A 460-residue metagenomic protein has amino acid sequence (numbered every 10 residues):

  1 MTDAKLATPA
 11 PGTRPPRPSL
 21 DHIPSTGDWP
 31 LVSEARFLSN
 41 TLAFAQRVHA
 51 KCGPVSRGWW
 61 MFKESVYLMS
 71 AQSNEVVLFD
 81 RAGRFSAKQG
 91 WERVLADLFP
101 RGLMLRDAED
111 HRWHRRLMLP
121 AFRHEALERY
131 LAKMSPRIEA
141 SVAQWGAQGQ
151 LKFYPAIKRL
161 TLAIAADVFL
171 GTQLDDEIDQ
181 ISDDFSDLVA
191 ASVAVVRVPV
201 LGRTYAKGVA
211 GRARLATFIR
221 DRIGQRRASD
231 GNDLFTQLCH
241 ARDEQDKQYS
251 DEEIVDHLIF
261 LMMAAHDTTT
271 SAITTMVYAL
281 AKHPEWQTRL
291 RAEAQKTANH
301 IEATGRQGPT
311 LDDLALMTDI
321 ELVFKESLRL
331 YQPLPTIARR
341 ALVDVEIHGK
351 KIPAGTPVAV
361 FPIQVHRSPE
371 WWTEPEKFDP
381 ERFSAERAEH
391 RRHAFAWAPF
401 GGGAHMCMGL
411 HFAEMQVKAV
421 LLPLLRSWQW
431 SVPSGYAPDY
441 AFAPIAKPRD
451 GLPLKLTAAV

Functional and structural regions predicted by a protein language model:
T2-D21, A87-E92, D110, A126-S271: Cytochrome P450 heme-thiolate monooxygenase catalytic core
T2-E109, W113, E128, A132-A140 (+3 more regions): N-terminal membrane-proximal hinge/A-helix region immediately C-terminal to the signal-anchor transmembrane segment
T2-L20, H49-A50, I138, I181-D184 (+4 more regions): Cytochrome P450 proximal C-terminal region
H22-L31, L131, S135, D183-D184 (+7 more regions): Cytochrome P450 I-helix active-site segment
S70, A265, G355: Short, conserved phosphate/pyrophosphate- and ester-handling motifs at nucleotide-, phospho-/glycolipid
T268-E293, H411-R426: Cytochrome P450 catalytic-core helices
V360-A388: Conserved cytochrome P450 K-helix/beta-meander segment immediately N-terminal to the heme-binding cysteine loop
